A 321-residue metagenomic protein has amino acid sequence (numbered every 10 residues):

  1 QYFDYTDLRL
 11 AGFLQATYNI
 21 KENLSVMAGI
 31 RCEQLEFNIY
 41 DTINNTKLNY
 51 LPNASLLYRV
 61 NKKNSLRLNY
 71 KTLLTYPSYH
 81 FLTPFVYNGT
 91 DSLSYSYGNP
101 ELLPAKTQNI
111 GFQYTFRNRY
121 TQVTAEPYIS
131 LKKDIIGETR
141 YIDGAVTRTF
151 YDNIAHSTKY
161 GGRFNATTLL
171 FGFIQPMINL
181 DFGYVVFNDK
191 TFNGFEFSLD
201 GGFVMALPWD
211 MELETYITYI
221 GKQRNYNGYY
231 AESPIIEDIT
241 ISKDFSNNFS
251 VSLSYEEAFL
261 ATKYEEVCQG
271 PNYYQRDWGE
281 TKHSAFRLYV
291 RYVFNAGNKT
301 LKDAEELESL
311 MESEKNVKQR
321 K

Functional and structural regions predicted by a protein language model:
Q1, G12, A28-Q34, L68-T72 (+8 more regions): Transmembrane beta-barrel strands of outer-membrane/channel proteins
Y5-T6, A11, N99, L103 (+3 more regions): Outer membrane beta-barrel strand-and-loop segments of large Gram-negative receptors, especially TonB-dependent
D7-D41, K47-N53, L57, G172-M177 (+2 more regions): Surface-exposed extracellular loop regions of Gram-negative outer-membrane beta-barrel proteins
Y18-I20, L56-V60, T72, Y114-N118 (+7 more regions): Residue-level signature of outer-membrane beta-barrel architecture
N23-V26, K63-L66, Y120-V123, G172-P176 (+4 more regions): Repeated loop/turn-to-beta-strand initiation elements of outer-membrane beta-barrel proteins
E36, K62-N109, I129-G144, Q223 (+1 more regions): Surface-exposed extracellular loop regions of Gram-negative outer-membrane beta-barrel proteins, predominantly
K132-K133, D244-K321: C-terminal beta-signal and adjacent terminal beta-strands/loops of Gram-negative outer-membrane beta-barrel proteins
L180-F187, E196-F249, E256-A261, V267-C268 (+1 more regions): C-terminal beta-barrel architecture of Gram-negative outer-membrane proteins
